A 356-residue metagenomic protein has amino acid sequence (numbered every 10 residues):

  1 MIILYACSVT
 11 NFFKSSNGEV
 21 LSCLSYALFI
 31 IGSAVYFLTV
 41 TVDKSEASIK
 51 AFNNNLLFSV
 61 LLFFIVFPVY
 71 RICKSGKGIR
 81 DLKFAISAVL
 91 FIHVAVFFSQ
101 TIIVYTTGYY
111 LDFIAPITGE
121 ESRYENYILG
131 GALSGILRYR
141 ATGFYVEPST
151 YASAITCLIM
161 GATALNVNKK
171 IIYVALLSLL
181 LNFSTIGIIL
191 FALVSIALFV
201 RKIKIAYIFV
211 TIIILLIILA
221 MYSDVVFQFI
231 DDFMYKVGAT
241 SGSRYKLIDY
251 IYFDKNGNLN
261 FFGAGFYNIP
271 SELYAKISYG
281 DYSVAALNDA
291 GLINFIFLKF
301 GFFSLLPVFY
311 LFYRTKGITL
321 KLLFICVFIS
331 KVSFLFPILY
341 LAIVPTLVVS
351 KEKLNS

Functional and structural regions predicted by a protein language model:
I3-P68, L322-C326: N-terminal hydrophobic segments of proteins, predominantly signal-anchor/transmembrane helices of inner/organellar
I3-T10, L323-I329, F334-S356: Transmembrane alpha-helices of multi-pass inner-membrane enzymes
F37-L38, A95, S99, V104 (+1 more regions): A membrane-periplasm/extracellular boundary helix in multi-pass inner-membrane enzymes that assemble envelope glycans
D43-K44, V94-F144, Y274-A285, D289-A290: Membrane-interfacial helix-loop-helix modules of multi-pass inner-membrane proteins that assemble, modify, or transport
K44-I103, L305-F312: Transmembrane alpha-helical segments and their membrane-water interfaces
K83-T107, G131-F183, I189-L198: Alpha-helical transmembrane segments of multi-pass inner-membrane proteins
N166-V167, S195-I196, V200, I205-T211 (+1 more regions): Hydrophobic transmembrane alpha-helices and their immediate junctions
D231-F300: Long extracytoplasmic/lumenal interhelical loops at the membrane interface of multi-pass membrane proteins
